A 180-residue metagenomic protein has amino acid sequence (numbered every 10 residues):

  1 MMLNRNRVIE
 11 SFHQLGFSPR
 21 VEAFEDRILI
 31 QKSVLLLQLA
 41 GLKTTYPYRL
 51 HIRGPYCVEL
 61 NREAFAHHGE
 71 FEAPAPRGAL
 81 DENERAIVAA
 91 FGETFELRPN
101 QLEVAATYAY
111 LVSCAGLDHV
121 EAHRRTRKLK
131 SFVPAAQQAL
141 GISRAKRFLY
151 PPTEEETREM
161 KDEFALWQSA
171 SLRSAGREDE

Functional and structural regions predicted by a protein language model:
M1-E180: Domain-edge interaction signal
